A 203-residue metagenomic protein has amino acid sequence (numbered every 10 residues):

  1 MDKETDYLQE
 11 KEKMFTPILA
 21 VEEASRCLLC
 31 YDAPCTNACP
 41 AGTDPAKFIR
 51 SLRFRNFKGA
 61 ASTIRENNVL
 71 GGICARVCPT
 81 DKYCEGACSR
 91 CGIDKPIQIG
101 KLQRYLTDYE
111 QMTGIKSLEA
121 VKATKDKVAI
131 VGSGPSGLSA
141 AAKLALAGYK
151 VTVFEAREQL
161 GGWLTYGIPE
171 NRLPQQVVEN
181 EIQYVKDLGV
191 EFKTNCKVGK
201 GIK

Functional and structural regions predicted by a protein language model:
M1-K127: Ferredoxin-type iron-sulfur electron-transfer modules and their immediate structural context
M1-K13, G42-F54, I64-R65, G92 (+2 more regions): Beta1-alpha1 glycine-rich phosphate/pyrophosphate-binding loop at the start of Rossmann-like nucleotide-binding domains
G201-K203: Short, intrinsically disordered, charge-balanced linker/junction segments flanking boundaries in proteins
